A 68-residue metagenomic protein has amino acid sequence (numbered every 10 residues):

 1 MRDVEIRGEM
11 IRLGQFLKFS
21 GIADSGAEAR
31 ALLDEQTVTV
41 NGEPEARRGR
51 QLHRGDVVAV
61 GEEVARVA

Functional and structural regions predicted by a protein language model:
M1-I11: A detector for short, charged/polar N-terminal pre-domain segments
R2-D3, V57-A68: A positively charged, amphipathic N-terminal helix/segment that binds anionic biomolecules
I11-R54: A basic, amphipathic helix-loop patch mediating RNA/tRNA/ribosome contacts
